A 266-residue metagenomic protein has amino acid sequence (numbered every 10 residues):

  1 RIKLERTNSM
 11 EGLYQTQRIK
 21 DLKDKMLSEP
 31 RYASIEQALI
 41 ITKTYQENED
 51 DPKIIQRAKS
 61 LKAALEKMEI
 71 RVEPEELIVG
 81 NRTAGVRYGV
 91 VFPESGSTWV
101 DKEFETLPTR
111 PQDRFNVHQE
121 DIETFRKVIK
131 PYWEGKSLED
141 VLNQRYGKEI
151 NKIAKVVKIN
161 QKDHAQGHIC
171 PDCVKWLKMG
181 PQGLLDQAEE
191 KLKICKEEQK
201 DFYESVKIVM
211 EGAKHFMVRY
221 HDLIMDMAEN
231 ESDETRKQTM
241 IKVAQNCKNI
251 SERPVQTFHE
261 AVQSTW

Functional and structural regions predicted by a protein language model:
I2-K191: Long, non-catalytic protein-protein interaction scaffolds
K178-W266: Structured, charged N-terminal subsegments at the starts of enzyme catalytic cores and at intra-chain domain/subunit
